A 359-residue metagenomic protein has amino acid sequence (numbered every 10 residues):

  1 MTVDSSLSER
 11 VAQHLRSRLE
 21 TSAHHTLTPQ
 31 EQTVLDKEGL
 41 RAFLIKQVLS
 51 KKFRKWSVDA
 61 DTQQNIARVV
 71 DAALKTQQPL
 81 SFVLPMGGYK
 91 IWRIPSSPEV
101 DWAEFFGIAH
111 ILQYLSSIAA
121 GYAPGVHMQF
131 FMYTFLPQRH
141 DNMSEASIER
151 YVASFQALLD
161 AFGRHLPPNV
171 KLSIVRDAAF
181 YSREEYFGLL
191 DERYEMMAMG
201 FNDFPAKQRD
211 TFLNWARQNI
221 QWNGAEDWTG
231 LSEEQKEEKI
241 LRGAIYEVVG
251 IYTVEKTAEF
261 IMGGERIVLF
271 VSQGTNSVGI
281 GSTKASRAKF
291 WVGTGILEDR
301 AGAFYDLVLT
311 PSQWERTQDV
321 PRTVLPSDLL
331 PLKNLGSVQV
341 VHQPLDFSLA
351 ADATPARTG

Functional and structural regions predicted by a protein language model:
M1-L35, V338-G359: Intrinsically disordered, low-structural-confidence terminal and linker regions
R10, H14, R18, V69 (+4 more regions): Charge-rich, solvent-exposed alpha-helical interaction surfaces
E20, H24-I108: N-terminal regions that are enriched for targeting/export leaders and immediately downstream pro/stem segments
D71-Q78, A119-G125, I261-M262: Flexible, charged surface loops at secondary-structure boundaries
K75-R93, Q129-Q138, S173-F180: Short loop/turn segments at strand-loop or loop-helix junctions that form parts of catalytic or ligand-binding pockets
V100-A123: Histidine-anchored nucleotide/phosphate-binding helix
L136-R300: A substrate-binding/cap region within the structured catalytic cores of diverse enzymes
T257-A356: Long, compositionally biased intrinsically disordered regions
